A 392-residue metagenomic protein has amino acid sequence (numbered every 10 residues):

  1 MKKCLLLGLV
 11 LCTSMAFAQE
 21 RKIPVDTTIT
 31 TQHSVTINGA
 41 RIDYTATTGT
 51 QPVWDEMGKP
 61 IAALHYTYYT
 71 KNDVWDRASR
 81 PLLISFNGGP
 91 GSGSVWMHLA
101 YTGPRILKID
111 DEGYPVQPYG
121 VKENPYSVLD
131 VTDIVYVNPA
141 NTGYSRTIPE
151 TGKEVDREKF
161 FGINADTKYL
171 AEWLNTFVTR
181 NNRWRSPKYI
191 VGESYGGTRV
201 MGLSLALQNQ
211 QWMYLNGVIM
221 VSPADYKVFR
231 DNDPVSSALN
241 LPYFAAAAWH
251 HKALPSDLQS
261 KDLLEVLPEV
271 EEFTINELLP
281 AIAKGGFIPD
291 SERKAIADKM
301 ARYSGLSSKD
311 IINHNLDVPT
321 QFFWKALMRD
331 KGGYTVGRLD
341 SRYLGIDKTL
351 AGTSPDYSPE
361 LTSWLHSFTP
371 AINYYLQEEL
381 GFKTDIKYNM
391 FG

Functional and structural regions predicted by a protein language model:
M1-C4: Positively charged n-region of N-terminal signal peptides that target proteins for export
L9-F17: Hydrophobic h-region of N-terminal signal peptides that target proteins for export in Gram-negative bacteria
V25-W75: N-terminal cap/lid segment of alpha/beta-hydrolase-fold proteins
G58-F161: N-terminal cap/lid subdomain of alpha/beta-hydrolase-fold enzymes
G103-K108, Q208-G305: A catalytic-pocket lid/entrance helix-loop region that shapes and gates access to the active site across common
N182-Y195: Alpha/beta-hydrolase fold nucleophile elbow
G196-M201: Catalytic nucleophile loop
G285-G392: Alpha/beta-hydrolase fold catalytic core
